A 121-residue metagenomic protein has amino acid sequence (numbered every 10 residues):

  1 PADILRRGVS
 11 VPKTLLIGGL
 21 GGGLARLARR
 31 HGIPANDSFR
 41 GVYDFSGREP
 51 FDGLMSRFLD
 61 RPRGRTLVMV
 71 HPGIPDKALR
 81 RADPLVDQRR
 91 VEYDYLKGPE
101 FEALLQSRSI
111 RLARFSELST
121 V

Functional and structural regions predicted by a protein language model:
P1-V121: Terminal accessory/targeting
